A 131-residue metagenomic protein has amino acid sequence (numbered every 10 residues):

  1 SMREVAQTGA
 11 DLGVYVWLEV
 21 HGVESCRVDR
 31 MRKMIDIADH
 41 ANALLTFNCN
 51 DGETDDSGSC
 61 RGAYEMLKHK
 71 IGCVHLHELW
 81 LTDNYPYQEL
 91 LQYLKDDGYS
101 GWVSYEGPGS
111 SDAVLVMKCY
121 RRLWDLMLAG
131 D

Functional and structural regions predicted by a protein language model:
S1-F47: Active-site acidic/histidine proton-transfer and metal-coordination neighborhood in alpha/beta enzyme cores
D11-L12, A41, K70, D97-Y99: Helix C-cap/helix->beta junction micro-motif
V16-L18, A43-N48, G72-L76, G101-Y105: Hydrophobic faces of well-ordered beta-strands that scaffold small-molecule active sites in alpha/beta enzyme cores
G22-E24, C49-D51, E78-W80, G107-S111: Active-site-proximal loop/turn and secondary-structure-junction residues that shape catalytic pockets, frequently
V23-H40, E53-E65, N84-L91, L115-R121: Distinct, well-ordered alpha-helical segments
M66-T82: Glycine/small-residue-rich hydrophobic helix-like segments
P86-V103, G107: P-loop/Walker A phosphate-binding loop and immediately adjacent motor/lid segment at beta-alpha junctions
A113-D131: C-terminal helical cap(s) of enzyme catalytic domains, especially alpha/beta-barrels
